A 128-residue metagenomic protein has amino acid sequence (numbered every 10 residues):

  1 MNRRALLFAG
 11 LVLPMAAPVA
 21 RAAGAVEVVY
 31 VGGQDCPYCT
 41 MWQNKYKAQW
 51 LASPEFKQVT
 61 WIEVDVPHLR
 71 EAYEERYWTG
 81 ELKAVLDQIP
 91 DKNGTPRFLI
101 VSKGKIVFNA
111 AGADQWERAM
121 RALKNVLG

Functional and structural regions predicted by a protein language model:
M1-V12: N-terminal secretory signal peptides and thylakoid transit peptides that target proteins across membranes
P18-A25: Sec/Tat signal peptide C-region and signal peptidase I cleavage site
G32-D35: Short pre-active-site segment immediately N-terminal to redox-active cysteine/selenocysteine motifs in thiol-based
T40-S53: Typically the conserved alpha-helix immediately C-terminal to a functionally engaged Cys/Sec in thioredoxin-like
E55-W78: Thiol-based oxidoreductase modules, predominantly thioredoxin-like and allied folds used for disulfide exchange
E74-G94: Short, internal strand/loop/helix patches that form the active-site neighborhood or redox-interaction surface
P96-V107: A short, hydrophobic beta-strand/beta-hairpin element that forms part of a small beta-sheet core
A113-G128: Thiol-/selenol-based redox modules, centered on thioredoxin-like and closely related oxidoreductase domains
